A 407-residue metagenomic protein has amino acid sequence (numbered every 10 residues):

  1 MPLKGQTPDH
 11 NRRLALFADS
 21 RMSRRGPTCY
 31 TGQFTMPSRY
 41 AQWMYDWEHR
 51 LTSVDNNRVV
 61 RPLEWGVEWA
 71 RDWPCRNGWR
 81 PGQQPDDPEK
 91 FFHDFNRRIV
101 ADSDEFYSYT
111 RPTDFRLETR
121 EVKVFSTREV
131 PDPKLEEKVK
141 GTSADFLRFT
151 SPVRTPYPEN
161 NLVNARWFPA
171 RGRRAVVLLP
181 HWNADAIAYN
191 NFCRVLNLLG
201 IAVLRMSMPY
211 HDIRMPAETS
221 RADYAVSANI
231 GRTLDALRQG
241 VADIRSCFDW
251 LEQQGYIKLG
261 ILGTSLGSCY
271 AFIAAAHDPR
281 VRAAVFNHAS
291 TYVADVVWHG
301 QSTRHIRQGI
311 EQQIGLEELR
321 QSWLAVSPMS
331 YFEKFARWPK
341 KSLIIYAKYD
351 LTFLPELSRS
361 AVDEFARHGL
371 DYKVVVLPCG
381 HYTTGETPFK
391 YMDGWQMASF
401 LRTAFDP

Functional and structural regions predicted by a protein language model:
N11-R148: N-terminal targeting or regulatory segments adjacent to alpha/beta-hydrolase or S9 domains
P158-F168: A short loop-to-beta-strand scaffold at the N-terminal edge of the catalytic core in hydrolase folds
L178-Q239: Cap/lid segment of the alpha/beta-hydrolase catalytic domain
A236, S265-S268: Active-site loop->helix "elbow" adjoining a glycine-rich segment at hydrolase catalytic centers
Q254-S265: Alpha/beta-hydrolase fold nucleophile elbow
Y270-L319: Hydrolase active-site cap/lid region
T303-L357: The feature captures the conserved acid-bearing segment of alpha/beta-hydrolase catalytic domains
R359-P407: C-terminal catalytic histidine-bearing segment of alpha/beta-hydrolase fold enzymes
